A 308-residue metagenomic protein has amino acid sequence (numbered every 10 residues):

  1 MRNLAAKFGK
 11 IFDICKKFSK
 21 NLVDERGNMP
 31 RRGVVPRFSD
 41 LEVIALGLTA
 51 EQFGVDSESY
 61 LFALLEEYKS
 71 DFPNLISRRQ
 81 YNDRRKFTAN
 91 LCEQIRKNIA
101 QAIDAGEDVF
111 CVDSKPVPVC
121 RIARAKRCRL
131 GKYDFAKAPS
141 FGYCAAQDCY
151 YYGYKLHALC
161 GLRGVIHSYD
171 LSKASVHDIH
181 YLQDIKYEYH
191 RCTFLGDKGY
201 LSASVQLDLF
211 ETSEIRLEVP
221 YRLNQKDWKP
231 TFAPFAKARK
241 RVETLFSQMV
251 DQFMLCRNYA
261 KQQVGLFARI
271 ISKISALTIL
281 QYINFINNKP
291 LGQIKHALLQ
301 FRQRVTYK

Functional and structural regions predicted by a protein language model:
M1-K308: Short alpha-helical elements
